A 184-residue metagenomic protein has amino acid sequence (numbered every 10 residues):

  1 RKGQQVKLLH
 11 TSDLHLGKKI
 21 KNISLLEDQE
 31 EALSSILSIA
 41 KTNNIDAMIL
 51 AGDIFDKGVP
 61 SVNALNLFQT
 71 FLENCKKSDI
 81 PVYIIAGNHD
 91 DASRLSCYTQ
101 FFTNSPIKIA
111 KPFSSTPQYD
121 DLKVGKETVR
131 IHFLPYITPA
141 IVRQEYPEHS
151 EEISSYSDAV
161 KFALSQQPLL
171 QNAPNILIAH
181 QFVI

Functional and structural regions predicted by a protein language model:
R1-E73: N-terminal active-site segment of His-dependent metallophosphoesterases
V6, D46, I80, E127 (+1 more regions): Short coil/turn segments at beta-strand junctions that form active-site/ligand-binding loops
T11-S12, M48-D53, P81-N88, K108-F113 (+1 more regions): Active-site neighborhood of phospho(di)ester-bond hydrolases with catalytic His/Asp-centered motifs
K19-N22, G52-F71, A86-P106, A110-K111 (+1 more regions): Metal-dependent catalytic neighborhoods of phosphoester/phosphodiester hydrolases
A40, K76, Q167-L169: N-terminal cationic-hydrophobic initiation segments that often serve targeting/anchoring roles
N43, S78-D79, S105: Helix C-cap/helix->beta junction micro-motif
F71-V82: Short acidic, glycine/proline-enriched helix-loop-strand junctions
D90-I184: His/Asp/Glu-rich metal-coordinating catalytic cores of metallo-dependent phosphodiesterases/hydrolases acting on
